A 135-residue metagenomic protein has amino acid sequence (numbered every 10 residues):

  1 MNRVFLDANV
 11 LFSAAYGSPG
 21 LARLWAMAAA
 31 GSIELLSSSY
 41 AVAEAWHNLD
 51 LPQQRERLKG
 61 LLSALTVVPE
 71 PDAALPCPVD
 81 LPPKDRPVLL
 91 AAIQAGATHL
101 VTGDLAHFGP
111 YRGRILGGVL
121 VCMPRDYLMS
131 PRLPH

Functional and structural regions predicted by a protein language model:
M1-S37: Short, well-structured N-terminal submotif of metal-dependent ribonuclease cores
D7-A8, S38, D104, M123-P124: A secondary-structure boundary/capping signal
S13-A15, N48, Y111, S130-P131: Residues that scaffold the ATP/ADP-binding catalytic core of kinase and kinase-like folds
M27, A91, G113: Hydrophobic/aromatic ligand-binding patch that stacks against planar heteroaromatic rings of cofactors or nucleotides
M27-V79: PIN-domain endoribonuclease scaffold, especially VapC-family toxins
V67-L105: Active-site neighborhoods of divalent-metal-dependent phosphate/nucleic-acid chemistry enzymes
P78, R86, A106-H135: Acidic, PIN/NYN-like endoribonuclease modules and their adjacent C-terminal/linker elements
